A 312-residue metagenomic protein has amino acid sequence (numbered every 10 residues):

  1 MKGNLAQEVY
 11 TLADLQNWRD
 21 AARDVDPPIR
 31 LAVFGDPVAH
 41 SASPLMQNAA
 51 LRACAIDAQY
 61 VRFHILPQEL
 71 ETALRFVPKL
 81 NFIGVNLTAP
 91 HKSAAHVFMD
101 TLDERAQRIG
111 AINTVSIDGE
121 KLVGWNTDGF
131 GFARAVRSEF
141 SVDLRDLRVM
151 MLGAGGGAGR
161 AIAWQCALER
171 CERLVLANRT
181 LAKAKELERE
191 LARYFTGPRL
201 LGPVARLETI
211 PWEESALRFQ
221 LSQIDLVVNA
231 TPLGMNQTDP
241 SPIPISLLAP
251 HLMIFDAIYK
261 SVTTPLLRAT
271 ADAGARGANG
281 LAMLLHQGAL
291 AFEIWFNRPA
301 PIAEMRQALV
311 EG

Functional and structural regions predicted by a protein language model:
T11, Q16-R19, R23-S141: Phosphate/diphosphate ligand-binding glycine-rich loop within oxidoreductases
D24, L144-R145, L168-R170, I243-L252: Short, conserved loop/helix-junction motifs that constitute active-site signature segments in enzyme catalytic cores
F34-P37, G124-G129, V136, F140 (+2 more regions): Glycine-rich adenosine-cofactor-binding loop
T88-A94, G156-G157, P232-M235, K260: Short glycine-rich anion-binding loops that position phosphate/pyrophosphate groups of nucleotides and phosphorylated
A167-R173, D272-R276: Conserved S-adenosyl-L-methionine
E169-L201: NAD(P)-binding Rossmann-fold cofactor-contacting core
V204-G277: Rossmann-like adenosine-cofactor binding region
M253, A257-G312: Adenosine-phosphate binding glycine-rich loop
